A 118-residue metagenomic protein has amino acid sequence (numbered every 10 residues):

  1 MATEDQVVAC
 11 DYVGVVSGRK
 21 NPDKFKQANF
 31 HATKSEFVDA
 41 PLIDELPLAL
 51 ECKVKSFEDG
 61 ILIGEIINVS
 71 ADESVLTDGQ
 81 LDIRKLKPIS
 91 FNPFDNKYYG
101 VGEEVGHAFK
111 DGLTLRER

Functional and structural regions predicted by a protein language model:
M1-R118: Basic, polyanion-binding surface patches
